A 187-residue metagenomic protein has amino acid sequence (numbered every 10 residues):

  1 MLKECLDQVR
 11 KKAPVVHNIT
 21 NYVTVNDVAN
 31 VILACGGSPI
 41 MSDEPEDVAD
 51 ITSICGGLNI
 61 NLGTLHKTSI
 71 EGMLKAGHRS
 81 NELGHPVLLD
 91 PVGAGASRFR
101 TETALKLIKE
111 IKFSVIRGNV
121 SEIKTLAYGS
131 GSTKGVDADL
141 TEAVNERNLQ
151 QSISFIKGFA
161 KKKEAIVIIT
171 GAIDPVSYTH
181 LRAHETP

Functional and structural regions predicted by a protein language model:
M1-M41: Glycine-rich phosphate/adenosyl-contacting loop at the front of the ribokinase-like
I32, G77-S80, A160: A generic structural signal for well-ordered alpha-helical segments
G36, E82-G84, E164: Glycine-centered short loops/turns at secondary-structure junctions
G36-R79: Active-site cofactor/substrate anionic-group-binding motifs, chiefly glycine- and Lys/Arg-rich phosphate-binding loops
S80, H85-K109, V115: Glycine/small-residue-rich loop that forms an oxyanion/phosphate-binding "nest" at active or ligand-binding sites
R100-Y178: Conserved phosphate/ATP/ADP-binding segment of small-molecule kinases
H180-P187: Single conserved hydrophobic/aromatic residue that forms the stacking wall/gate of nucleotide- or nucleobase-binding
